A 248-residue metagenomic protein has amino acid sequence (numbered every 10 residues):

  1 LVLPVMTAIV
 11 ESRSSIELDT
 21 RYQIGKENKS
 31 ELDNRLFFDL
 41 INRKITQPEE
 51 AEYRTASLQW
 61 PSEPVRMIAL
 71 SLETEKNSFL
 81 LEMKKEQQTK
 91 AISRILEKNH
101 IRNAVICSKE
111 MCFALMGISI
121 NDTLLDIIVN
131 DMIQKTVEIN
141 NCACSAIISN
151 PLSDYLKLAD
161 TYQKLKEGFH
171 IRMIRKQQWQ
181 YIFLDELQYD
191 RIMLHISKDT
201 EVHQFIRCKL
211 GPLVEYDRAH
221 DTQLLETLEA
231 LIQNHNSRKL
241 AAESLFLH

Functional and structural regions predicted by a protein language model:
L1-V5: Interfacial "cap-and-anchor" motif at the non-cytosolic start of specific transmembrane alpha-helices
M6-H248: Cytosolic nucleotide-utilizing catalytic cores of signal-transduction proteins
